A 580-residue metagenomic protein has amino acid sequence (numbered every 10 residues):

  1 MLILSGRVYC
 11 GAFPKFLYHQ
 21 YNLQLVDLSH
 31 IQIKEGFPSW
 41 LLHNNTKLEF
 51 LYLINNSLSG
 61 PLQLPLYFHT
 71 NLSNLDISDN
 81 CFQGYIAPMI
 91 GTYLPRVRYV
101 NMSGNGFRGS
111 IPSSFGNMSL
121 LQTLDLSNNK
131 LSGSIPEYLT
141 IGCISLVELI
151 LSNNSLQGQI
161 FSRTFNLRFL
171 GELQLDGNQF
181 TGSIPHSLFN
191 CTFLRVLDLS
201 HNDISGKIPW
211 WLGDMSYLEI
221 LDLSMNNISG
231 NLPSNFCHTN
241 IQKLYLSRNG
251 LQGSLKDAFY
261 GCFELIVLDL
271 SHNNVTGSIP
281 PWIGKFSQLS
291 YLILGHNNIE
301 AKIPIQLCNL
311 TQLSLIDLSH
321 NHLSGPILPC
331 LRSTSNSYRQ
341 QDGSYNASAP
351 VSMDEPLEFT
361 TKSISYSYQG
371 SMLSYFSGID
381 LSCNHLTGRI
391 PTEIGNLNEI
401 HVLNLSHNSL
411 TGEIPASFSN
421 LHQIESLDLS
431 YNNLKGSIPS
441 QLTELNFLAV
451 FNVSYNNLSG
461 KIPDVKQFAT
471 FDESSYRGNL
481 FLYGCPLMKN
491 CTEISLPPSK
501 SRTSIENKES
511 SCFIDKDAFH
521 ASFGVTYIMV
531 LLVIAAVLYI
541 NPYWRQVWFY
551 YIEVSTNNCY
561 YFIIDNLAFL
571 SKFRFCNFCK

Functional and structural regions predicted by a protein language model:
M1-I494: Change "centered on extracellular leucine-rich repeats
T492-K580: Terminal membrane/secretory targeting segments in land-plant proteins
